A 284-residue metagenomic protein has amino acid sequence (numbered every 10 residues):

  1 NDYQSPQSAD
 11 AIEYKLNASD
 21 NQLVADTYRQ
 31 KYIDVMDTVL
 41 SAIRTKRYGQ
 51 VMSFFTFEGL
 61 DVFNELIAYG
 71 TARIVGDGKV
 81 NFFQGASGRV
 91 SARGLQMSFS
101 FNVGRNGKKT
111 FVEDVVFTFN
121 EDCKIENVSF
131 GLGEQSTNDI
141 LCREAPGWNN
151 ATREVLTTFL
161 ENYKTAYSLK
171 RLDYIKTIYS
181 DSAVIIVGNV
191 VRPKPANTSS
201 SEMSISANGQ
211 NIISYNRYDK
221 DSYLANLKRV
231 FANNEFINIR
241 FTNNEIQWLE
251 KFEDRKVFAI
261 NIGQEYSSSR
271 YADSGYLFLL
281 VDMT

Functional and structural regions predicted by a protein language model:
N1-T45, K124-L169, T177: Short, low-complexity N-terminal intrinsically disordered segments enriched in polar/charged residues
Y3, Y14, Y28, Y32 (+13 more regions): Sequence-level detector for tyrosine residue identity
Y3-S5, D10, G104-T152, K251-N261 (+1 more regions): Short beta-strand edge/turn micro-motifs at domain boundaries
Q4-Q7, Q22, Q30, Q50 (+6 more regions): Residue-identity detector for glutamine
E13-L16, S53, V62-E65, T71-A72 (+6 more regions): Generic preference for hydrophobic/aromatic residues in regular secondary structure cores
D34-I67, K170-T198: Short, well-ordered alpha-helical segments enriched in acidic and aromatic residues
G59-T118, S199-S274: Surface-exposed, charged secondary-structure patches
S129-N216, K220-N244, W248-E253: Acidic, serine/threonine- and glycine-rich low-complexity intrinsically disordered segments that serve as flexible
